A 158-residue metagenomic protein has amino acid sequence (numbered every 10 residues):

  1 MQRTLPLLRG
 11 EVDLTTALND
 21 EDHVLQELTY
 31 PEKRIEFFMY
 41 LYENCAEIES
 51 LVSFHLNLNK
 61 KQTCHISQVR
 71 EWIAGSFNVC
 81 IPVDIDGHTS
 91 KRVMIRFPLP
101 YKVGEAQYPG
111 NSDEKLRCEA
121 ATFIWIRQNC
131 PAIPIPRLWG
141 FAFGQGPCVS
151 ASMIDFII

Functional and structural regions predicted by a protein language model:
M1-E71: Juxta-kinase regulatory segment immediately upstream of eukaryotic protein kinase catalytic domains
S67-I158: ATP-binding pocket architecture of kinase catalytic cores
